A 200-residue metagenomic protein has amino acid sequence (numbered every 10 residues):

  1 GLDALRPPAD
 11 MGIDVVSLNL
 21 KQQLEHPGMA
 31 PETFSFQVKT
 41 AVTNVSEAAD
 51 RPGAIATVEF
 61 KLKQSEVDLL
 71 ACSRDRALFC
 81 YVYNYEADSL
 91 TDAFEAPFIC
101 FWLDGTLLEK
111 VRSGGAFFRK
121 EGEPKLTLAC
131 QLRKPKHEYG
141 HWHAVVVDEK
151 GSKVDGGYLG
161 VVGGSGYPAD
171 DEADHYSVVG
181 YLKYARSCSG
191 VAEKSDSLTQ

Functional and structural regions predicted by a protein language model:
G1-M11, S17-Q200: Mixed-charge (Asp/Glu-Lys/Arg
